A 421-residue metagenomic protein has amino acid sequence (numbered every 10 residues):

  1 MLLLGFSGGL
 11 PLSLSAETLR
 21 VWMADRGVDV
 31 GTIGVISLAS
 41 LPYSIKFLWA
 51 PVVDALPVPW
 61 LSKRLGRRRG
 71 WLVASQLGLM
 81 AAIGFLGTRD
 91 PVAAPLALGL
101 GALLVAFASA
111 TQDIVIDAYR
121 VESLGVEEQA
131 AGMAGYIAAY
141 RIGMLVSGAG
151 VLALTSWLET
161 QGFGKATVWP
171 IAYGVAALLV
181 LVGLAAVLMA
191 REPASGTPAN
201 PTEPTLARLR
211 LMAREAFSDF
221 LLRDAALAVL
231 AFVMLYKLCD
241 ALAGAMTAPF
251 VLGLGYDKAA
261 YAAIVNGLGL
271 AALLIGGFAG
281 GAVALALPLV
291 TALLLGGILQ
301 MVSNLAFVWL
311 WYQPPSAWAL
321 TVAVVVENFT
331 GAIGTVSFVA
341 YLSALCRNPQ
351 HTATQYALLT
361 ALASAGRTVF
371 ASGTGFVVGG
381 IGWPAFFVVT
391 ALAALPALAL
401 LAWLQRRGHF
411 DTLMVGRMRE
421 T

Functional and structural regions predicted by a protein language model:
M1-Y43, L227-F232, Y236-F250, L254 (+1 more regions): Helix-loop boundary and gating motifs at the non-cytosolic
Y43-K46, A130-S156, T360-A371: Glycine-rich segments within core transmembrane alpha-helices of 12-TM secondary carriers
K46-R64, I275-A292, V378-G379: Helix-to-loop junctions at the C-terminal end of transmembrane segments in multipass secondary transporters
P59, G70-V92, I298-P315: C-terminal ends and interior cores of transmembrane alpha-helices in multi-pass membrane transporters/permeases
A110-L124, I333-R347: Intracellular juxtamembrane helix-capping segments at the cytosolic ends of symmetry-related transmembrane helices
A177-P198, L400-Q405: C-terminal membrane-cytosol helix-exit motif in multi-pass small-molecule transporters
A194-A228: Juxtamembrane intracellular "pre-TM" segments in multi-pass secondary transporters
T291-F338: C-terminal transmembrane helical hairpin of 12-TM major facilitator-type secondary transporters
